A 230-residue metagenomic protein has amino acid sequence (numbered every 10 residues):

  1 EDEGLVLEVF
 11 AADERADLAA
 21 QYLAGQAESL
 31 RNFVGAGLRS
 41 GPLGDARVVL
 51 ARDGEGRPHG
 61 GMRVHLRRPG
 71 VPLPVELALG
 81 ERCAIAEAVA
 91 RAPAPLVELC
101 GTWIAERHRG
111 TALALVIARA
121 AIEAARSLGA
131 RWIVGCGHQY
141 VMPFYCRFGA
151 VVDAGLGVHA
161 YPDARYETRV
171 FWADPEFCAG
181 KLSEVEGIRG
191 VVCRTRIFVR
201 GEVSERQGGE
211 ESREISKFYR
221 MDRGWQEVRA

Functional and structural regions predicted by a protein language model:
E1-F33, D45-A46, G54-R57, T102 (+2 more regions): Terminal substrate-recognition subdomain of acyl/acetyltransferases
G37: Core nucleotidyl-transferase/polymerase catalytic module
S40-L50, R68-L73: A short helix-loop-beta-strand connector motif used in the catalytic cores of GNAT acetyltransferases and, in some
H59-G61: Short glycine-/small-residue motifs
R63-G101, P162-A164: Conserved acyl-donor/pantetheine-binding loop and adjacent beta-alpha core of acyl/acetyltransferases and related
E81, L99, R119-E123, I133 (+1 more regions): Aromatic (often tryptophan-rich) hydrophobic motifs at membrane interfaces
R109-E123: Conserved acetyl-CoA-binding loop-helix of GNAT-fold acetyltransferases
